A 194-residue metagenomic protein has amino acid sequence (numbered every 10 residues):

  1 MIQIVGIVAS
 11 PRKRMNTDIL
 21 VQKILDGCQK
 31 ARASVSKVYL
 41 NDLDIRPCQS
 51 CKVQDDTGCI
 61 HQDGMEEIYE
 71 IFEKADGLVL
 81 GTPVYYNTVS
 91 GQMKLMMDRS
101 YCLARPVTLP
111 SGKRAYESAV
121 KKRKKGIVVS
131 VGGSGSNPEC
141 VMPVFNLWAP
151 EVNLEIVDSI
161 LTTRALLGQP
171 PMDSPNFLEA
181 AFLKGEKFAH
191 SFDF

Functional and structural regions predicted by a protein language model:
M1-R105, L167-F194: N-terminal beta1-alpha1-beta2 submodule of the flavodoxin-like/Rossmannoid cofactor-binding fold
V8, S130-G132, T163-L166: Short, histidine-centered active-site or binding-site loop motifs used for metal coordination, general acid-base
V35, I156-V157: Hydrophobic anchor at the start of a short beta-strand that flanks the dinucleotide cofactor-binding loop
V38, V129, I160: Hydrophobic residues at beta-strand termini and immediately following loops that shape nucleotide-binding pockets
T82, G133, I160: Short secondary-structure boundary segments
V107-E155: Short, glycine-/small-residue-rich phosphate/pyrophosphate-handling segment
V157-T163: Beta-strand-loop-alpha "switch" segments that mediate conformational coupling across diverse proteins
